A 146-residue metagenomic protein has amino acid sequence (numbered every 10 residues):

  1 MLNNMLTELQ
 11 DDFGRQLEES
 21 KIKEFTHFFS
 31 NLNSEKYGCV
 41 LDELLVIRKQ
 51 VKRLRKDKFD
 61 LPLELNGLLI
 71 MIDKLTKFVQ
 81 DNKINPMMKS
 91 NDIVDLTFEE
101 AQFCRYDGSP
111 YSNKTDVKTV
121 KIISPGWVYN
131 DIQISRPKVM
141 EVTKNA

Functional and structural regions predicted by a protein language model:
M1-F59, I70-A146: Extended, amphipathic alpha-helical stalk segments that mediate dimerization and serve as stator/scaffold rods within
L65-L68: Hydrophobic packing residues in well-ordered alpha-helices of helical domains and bundles
